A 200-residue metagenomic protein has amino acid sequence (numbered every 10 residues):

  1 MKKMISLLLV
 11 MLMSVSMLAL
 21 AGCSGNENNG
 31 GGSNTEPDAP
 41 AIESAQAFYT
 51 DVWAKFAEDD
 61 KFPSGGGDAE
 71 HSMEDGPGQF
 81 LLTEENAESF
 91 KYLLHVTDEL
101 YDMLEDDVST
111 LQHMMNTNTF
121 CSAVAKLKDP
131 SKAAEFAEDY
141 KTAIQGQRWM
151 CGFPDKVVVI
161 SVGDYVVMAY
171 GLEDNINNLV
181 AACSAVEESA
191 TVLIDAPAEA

Functional and structural regions predicted by a protein language model:
M1-L9: Positively charged n-region of N-terminal signal peptides that target proteins for export
M13, S24-C121, L127-A200: Soluble, non-membrane globular domain cores that form compact, hydrophobic packing and curved binding surfaces
S16-G22: C-terminal motif of bacterial Sec signal peptides marking the signal peptidase cleavage site
